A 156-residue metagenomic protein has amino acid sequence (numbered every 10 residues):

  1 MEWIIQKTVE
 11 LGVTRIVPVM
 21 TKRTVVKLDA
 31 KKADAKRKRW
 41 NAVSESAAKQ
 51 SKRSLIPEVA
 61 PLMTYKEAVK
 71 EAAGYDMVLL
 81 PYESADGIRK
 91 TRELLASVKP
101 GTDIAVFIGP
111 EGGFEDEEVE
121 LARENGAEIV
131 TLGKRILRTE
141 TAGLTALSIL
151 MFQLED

Functional and structural regions predicted by a protein language model:
M1-L80: RNA substrate-binding interface of SAM-dependent RNA methyltransferases
R23-T24, A85, E111, M151: Short, glycine/serine-rich, charged loops/turns that create anion-binding and catalytic segments at active sites
A33-R37, S97, S148-I149: Short, hinge-like loop/turn segments at secondary-structure boundaries
T64-V69, D86-R89, L137: A short acidic, often aromatic-flanked loop/helix-cap motif at beta-alpha or helix-coil junctions that lines enzyme
D76-G113, E118, E128-T131: Active-site/ligand-binding-proximal alpha/beta "capping" segment
E115-D156: Structured adenosyl-cofactor binding patch, chiefly the S-adenosyl-L-methionine
